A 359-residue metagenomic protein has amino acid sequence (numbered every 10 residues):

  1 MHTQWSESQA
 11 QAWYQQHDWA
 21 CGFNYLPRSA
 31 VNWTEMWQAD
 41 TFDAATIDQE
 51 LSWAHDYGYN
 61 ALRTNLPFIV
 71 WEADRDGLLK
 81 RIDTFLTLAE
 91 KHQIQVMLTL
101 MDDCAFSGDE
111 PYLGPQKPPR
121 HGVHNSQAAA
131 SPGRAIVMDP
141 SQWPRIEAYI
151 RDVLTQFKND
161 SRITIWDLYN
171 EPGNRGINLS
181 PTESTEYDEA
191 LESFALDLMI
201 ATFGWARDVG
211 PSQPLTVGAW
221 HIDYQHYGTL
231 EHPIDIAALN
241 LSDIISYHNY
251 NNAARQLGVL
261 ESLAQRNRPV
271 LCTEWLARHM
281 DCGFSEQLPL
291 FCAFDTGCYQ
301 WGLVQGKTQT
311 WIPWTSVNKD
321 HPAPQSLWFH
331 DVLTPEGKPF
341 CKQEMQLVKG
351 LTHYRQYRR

Functional and structural regions predicted by a protein language model:
M1-S242, H248, A253-R255, R266 (+5 more regions): Active-site mouth of glycoside hydrolases
T3-Q4, F294-R359: Aromatic- and carboxylate-lined catalytic core of secreted/periplasmic carbohydrate-active enzymes
V259: Conserved catalytic-core segment of NTP-binding enzymes
Q287: Short active-site alpha-helical segment characteristic of glycosyltransferases and processive polysaccharide synthases
L290: Short, acidic, metal-binding catalytic loop of nucleotide-sugar glycosyltransferases
